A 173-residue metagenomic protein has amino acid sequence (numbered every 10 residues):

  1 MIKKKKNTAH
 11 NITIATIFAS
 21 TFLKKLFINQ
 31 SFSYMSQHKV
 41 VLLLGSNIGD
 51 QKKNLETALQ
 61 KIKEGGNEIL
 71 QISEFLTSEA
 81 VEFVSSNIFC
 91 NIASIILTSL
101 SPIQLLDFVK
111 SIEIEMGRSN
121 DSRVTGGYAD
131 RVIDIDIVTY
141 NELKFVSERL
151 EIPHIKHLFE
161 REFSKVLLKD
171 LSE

Functional and structural regions predicted by a protein language model:
I2-K5, H38, G127: Residue-level detector of alpha-helix boundary/anchor positions
I2-T16: Ser/Thr-rich, low-complexity intrinsically disordered segments
L23, F27-N29, Y34-A58: Extended accessory regions or peripheral subdomains of proteins
S31-L42, F75-S86, I103-V109: Short N-terminal helix-initiation segments at or just after the protein's N-terminus
L44-S46, S94-L100, T139-E142: Short beta-strand-to-loop capping motifs
N54-P102: Short, surface-exposed acidic-centric catalytic microdomains
V81-F89, I103-L106, S111-E173: Flexible, gly/pro- and Lys/Arg-enriched active-site loops
